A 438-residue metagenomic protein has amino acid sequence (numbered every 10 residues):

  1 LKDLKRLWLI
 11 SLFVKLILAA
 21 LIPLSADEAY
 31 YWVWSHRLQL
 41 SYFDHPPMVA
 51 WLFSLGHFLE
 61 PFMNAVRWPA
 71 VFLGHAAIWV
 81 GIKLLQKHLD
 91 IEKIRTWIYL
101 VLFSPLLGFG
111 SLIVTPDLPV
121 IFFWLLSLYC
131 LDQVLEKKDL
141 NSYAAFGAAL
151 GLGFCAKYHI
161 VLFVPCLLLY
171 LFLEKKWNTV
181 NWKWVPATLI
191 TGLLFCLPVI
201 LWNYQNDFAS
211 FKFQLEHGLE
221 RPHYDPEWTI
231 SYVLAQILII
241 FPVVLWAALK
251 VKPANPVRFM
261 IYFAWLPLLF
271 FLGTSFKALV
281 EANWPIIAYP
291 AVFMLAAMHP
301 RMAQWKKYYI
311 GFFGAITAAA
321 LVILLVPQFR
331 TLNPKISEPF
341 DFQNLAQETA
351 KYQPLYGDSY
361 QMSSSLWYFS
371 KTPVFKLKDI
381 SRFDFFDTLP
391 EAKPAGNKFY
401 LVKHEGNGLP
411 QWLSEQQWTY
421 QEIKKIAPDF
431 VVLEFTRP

Functional and structural regions predicted by a protein language model:
W8, I94-P105, L150, F154: Short helix- or helix-capping micro-motifs that position conserved polar/aromatic residues at function-defining sites
R37, F109, S142-Y158, G192-L194 (+1 more regions): Membrane-interface alpha helices of multi-pass inner-membrane proteins
W68-L89, L126, C130: Transmembrane-helix motifs of polytopic, lipid-linked glycan transferases
I78-V80, P119-E136, S142-L150, V292-L295: Specific aromatic-rich, kink-prone transmembrane helix
Q86-I91, S127-S142, K250-A254, P300: Membrane-interface transmembrane helices that cradle and orient dolichyl/undecaprenyl
L106-V120: Short acidic/glycine- and proline-prone juxtamembrane loop motifs at membrane-interface regions of multi-pass membrane
L152, F163-A254, L272: Transmembrane-lumen/periplasm boundary regions of multi-pass, lipid-linked membrane glycan transferases
A278, W305-K351, Y360-F375, D379-E391 (+2 more regions): Membrane-proximal, lumen/periplasm-facing interface regions of secretory-pathway glyco- and lipid-modifying enzymes
